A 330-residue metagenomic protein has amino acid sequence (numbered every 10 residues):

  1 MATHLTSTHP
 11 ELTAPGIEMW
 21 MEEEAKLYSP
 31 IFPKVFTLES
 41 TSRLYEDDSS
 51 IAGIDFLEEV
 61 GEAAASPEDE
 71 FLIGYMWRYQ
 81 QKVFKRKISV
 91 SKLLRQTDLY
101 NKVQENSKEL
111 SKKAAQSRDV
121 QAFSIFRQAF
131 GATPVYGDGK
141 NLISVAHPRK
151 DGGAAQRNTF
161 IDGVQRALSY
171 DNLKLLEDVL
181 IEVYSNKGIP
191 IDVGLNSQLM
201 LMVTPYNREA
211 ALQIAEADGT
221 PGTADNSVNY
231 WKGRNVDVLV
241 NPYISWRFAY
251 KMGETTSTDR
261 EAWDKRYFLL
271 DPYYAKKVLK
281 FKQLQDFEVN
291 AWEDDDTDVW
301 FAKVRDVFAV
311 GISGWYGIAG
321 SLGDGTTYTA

Functional and structural regions predicted by a protein language model:
M1-S29: N-terminal alpha-helical "arm" segments
A2-T6, I143-N186, L195, M200 (+1 more regions): Sequence/fold signature of self-assembling virion shell proteins
E22-F84: Assembly/oligomerization interface modules of large self-assembling protein complexes
K26, P30, T37, T41 (+6 more regions): Intrinsically disordered or highly flexible coil/loop and linker segments, enriched in small and charged/polar residues
G53-D55, Q96-D98, V307: Short active-site-adjacent helix-start/loop capping segments
L72-R78, A122, K187-I189: Catalytic micro-motifs at enzyme active sites that drive phosphoryl/nucleotidyl and oxygen chemistry
W77-P134, L201, A302-V304: Long, contiguous amphipathic alpha-helices that act as assembly "spine/axial" helices in icosahedral shell and virion
I125, A129-P148, S169: Internal, conserved structured core segments that host functional sites
